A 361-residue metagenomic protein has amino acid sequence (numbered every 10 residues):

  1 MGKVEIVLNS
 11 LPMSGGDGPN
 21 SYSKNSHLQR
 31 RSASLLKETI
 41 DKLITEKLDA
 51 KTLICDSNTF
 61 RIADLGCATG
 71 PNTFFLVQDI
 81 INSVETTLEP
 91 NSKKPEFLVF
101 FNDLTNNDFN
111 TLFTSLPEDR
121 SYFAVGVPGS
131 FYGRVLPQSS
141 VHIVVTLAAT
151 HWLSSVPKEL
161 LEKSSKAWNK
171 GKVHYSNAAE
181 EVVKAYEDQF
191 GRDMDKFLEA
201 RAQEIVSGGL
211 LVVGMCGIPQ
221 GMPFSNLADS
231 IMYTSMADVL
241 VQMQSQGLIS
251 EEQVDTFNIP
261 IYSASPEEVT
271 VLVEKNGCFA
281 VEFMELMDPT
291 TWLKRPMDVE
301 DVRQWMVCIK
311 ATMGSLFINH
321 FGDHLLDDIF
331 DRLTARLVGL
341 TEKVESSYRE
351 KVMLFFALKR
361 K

Functional and structural regions predicted by a protein language model:
M1-S139, I143, H151-A178, V213 (+2 more regions): N-terminal charged/capping segments associated with class I S-adenosyl-L-methionine
Q29, A33, I62-L65, T69-T73 (+13 more regions): Amphipathic alpha-helical protein-protein interaction segments
V127, R192-K196, S265: Short, glycine/acidic-rich beta->alpha junctions
T146-D193, F197, I205, P219-F257: Mobile active-site "lid"/loop adjacent to the S-adenosyl-L-methionine
S207-T334: Substrate-binding/catalytic lobe of Class I Rossmann-like enzymes that use SAM or dcSAM, i.e., the mid-to-C-terminal
L358-K361: C-terminal beta-strand of the catalytic ATP-binding
